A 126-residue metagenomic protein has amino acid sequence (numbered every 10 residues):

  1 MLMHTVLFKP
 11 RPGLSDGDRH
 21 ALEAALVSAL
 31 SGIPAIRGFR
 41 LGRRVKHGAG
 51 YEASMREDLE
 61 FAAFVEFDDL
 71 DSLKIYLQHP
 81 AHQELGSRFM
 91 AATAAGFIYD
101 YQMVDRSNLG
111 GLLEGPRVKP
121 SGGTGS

Functional and structural regions predicted by a protein language model:
L2-P10: Active-site-flanking beta-strand signature of metal-NTP-handling nucleotidyl enzymes and homologous cyclase-like
R11-G13, R44, D68-L70: Short coil/turn motifs at secondary-structure junctions
G13-H20, S72-I75: Short, conserved charged micro-motifs
D16-S31, D105: Generic detector of contiguous secondary-structure segments
G17-D18, Y51-A53, L77-Q78: Short, solvent-exposed loop/turn segments at secondary-structure boundaries
A25, G32-P34, R56-E60, E66-Y99: An amphipathic, aromatic/His-enriched active-site/gating alpha helix that lines ligand/cofactor pockets
G38-L41, Q78: Hydrophobic/anchoring residues in structured secondary elements
G42-E57, S87-S126: Glycine-rich beta-strand-turn "strand-cap" elements at beta-sheet edges
